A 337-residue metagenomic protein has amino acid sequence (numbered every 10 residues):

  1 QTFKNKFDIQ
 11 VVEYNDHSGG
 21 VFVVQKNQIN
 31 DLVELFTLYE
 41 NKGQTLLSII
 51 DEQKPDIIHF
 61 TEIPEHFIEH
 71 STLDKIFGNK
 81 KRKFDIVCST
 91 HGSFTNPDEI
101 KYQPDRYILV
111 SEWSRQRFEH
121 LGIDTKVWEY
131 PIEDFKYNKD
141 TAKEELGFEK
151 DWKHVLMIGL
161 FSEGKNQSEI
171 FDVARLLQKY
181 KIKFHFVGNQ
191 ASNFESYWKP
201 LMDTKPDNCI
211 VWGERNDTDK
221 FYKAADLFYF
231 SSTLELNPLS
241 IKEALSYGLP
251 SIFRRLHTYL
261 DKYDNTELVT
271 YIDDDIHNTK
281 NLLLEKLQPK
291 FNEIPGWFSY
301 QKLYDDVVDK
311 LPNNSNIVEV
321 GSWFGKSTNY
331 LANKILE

Functional and structural regions predicted by a protein language model:
F22-I29, K183-N208: Short, structured helix-loop element that forms part of the nucleotide-activated donor/catalytic region
E40-Q44, D207-Y222: Conserved active-site histidine-acidic residue motif and adjacent donor-binding/catalytic loop of glycosyltransferases
F60-H70, T90: Short His-centered aromatic/hydrophobic patch
P104-Y137: Donor nucleotide-sugar binding/catalytic pocket of nucleotide-sugar-dependent glycosyltransferases
K136-E149: A short helix/loop element that forms part of the nucleotide-sugar donor recognition site in Leloir-type
K153, S162-L176: A conserved mid-protein helix/loop that constitutes part of the nucleotide-sugar donor-binding site
T233: Aromatic "clamp/platform" in nucleotide-sugar-dependent glycosyltransferases that forms part of the donor/acceptor
L284-E337: A short alpha-helical cap/connector motif
